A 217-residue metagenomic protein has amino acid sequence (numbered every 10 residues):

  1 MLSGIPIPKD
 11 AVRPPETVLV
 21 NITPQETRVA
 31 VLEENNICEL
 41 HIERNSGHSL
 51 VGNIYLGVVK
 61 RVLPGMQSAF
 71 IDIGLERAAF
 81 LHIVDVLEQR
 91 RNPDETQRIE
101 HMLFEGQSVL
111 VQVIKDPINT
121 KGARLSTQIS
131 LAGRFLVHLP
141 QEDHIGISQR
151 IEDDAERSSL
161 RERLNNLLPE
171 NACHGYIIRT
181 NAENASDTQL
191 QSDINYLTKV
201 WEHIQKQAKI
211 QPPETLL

Functional and structural regions predicted by a protein language model:
M1-L217: Single-stranded RNA-binding surfaces
